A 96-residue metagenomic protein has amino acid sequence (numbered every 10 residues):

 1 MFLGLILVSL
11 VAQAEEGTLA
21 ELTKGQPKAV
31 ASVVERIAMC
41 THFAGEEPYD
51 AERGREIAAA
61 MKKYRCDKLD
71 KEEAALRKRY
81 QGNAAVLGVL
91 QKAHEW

Functional and structural regions predicted by a protein language model:
M1-I6: Sec-dependent signal peptide recognition, specifically the positively charged N-region followed immediately by
S9-V11: N-terminal signal peptide c-region/cleavage motif recognized by signal peptidases
A14-A20, I57-K62: Charged, low-complexity surface segments at secondary-structure and domain boundaries
E15-F43: Immediate post-signal-peptide N-terminus of mature secreted/exported proteins
T41-W96: Compact alpha-helical subdomains of small soluble proteins
